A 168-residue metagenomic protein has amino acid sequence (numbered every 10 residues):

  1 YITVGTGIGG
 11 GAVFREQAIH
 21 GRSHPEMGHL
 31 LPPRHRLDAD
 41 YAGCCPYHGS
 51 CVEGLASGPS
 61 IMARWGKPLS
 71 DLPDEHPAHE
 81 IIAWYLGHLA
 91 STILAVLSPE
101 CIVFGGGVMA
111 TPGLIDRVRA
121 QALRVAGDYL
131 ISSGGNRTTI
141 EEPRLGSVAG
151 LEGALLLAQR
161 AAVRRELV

Functional and structural regions predicted by a protein language model:
Y1-L55: Glycine-rich phosphate-binding loop of actin/hexokinase-like ATP-binding domains
R34-V168: ATP-binding/phosphotransfer module of carbohydrate and carboxylate kinases, centering on a glycine-rich
